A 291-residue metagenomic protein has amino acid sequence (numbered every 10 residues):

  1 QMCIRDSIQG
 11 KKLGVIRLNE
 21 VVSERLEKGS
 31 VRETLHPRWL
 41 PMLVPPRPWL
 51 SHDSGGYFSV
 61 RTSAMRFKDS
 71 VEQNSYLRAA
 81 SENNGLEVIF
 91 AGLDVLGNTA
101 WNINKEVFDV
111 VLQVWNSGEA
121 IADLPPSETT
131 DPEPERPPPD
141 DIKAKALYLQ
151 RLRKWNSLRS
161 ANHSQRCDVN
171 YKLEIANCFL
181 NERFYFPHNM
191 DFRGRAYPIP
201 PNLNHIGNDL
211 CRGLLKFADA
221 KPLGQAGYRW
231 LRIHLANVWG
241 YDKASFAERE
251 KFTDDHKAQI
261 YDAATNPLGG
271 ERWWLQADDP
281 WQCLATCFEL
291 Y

Functional and structural regions predicted by a protein language model:
Q1, R5-Y291: Non-catalytic nucleic-acid-binding interfaces of large nucleic-acid enzymes and RNP effectors
